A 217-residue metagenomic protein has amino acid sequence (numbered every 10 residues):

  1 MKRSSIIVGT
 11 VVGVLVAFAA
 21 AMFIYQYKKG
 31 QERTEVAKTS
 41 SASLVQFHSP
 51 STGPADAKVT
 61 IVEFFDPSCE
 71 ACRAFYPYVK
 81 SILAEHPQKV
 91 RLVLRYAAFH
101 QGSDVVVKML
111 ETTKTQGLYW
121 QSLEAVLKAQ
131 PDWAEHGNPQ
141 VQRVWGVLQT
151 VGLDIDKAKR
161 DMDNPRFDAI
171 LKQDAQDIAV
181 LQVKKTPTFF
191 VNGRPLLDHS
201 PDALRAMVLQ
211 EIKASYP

Functional and structural regions predicted by a protein language model:
M1-Q26, G146-P217: C-terminal cap of thioredoxin/glutaredoxin-like
Y27-S41: Ser/Thr/Pro/Gly-rich low-complexity linker/stalk segments immediately outside membranes or between
A42-V59, A84: A short beta-strand-turn-helix
S43-L44, A74, I170: Short secondary-structure boundary/capping elements
Q46-P50, Y78-K80, D174-D177: A generic local structural motif
P50-T52, W133, L196: Short clusters of hydrophobic/aromatic residues that line enzyme substrate/ligand-binding pockets
P54, E63, D198: Conserved strand-loop elements at the edges of beta-sheets that form or border functional pockets
A57, V62-S68, R73-Q149, A179-K184 (+1 more regions): Structural alpha/beta surface segment adjacent to cysteine/selenocysteine redox centers across thiol/disulfide enzymes
